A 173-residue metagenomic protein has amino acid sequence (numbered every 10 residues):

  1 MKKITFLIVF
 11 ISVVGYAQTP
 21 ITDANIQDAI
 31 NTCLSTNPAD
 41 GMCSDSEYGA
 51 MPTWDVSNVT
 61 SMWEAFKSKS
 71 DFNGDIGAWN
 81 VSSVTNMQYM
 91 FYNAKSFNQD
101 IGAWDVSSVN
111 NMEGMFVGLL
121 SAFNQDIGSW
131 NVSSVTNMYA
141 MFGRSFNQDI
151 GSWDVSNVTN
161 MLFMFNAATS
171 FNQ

Functional and structural regions predicted by a protein language model:
I4-V13: Sec-dependent N-terminal signal peptides
G15-Q173: Negatively charged
